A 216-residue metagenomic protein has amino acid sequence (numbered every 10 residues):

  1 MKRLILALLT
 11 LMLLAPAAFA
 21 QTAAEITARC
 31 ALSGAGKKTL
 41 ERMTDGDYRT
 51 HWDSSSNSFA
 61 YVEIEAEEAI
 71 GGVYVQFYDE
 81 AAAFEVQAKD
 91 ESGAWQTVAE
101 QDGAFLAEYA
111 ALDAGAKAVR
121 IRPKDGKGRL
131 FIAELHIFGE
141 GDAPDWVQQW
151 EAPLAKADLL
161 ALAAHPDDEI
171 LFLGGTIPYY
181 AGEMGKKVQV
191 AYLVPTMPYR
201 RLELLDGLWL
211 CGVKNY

Functional and structural regions predicted by a protein language model:
M1-L4: Positively charged n-region of N-terminal signal peptides that target proteins for export
A7-P16: Bacterial N-terminal signal peptides
Q21-E68, Y78-A83, E100-Q101, A143-A152: Disordered, acidic Ser/Thr/Pro-rich linker "stalks" and the adjacent N-terminal cap of the next globular domain
D47, A60-Q76, V86, E108-I137: Hydrophobic/aromatic beta-strand segments within beta-rich folds
Y74-D79, L208-C211: Mid-chain, structured segments of secreted extracytoplasmic proteins
E80-G93: Short, surface-exposed beta-strand/strand-loop-strand elements in extracellular ectodomains
Q96-L112: Extracellular carbohydrate recognition and processing domains and analogous Trp-centered ligand-binding platforms
G115-A118, R122, K127-Y216: Active-site rim/loop-helix segments in enzyme catalytic domains that contact anionic ligands
